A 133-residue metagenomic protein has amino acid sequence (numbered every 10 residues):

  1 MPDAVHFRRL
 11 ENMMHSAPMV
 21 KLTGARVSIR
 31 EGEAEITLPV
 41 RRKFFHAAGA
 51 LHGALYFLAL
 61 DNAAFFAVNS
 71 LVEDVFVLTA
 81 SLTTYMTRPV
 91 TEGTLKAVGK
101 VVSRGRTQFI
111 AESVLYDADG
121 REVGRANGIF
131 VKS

Functional and structural regions predicted by a protein language model:
M1-S133: Terminal targeting signals and extreme-terminal segments of soluble enzymes
